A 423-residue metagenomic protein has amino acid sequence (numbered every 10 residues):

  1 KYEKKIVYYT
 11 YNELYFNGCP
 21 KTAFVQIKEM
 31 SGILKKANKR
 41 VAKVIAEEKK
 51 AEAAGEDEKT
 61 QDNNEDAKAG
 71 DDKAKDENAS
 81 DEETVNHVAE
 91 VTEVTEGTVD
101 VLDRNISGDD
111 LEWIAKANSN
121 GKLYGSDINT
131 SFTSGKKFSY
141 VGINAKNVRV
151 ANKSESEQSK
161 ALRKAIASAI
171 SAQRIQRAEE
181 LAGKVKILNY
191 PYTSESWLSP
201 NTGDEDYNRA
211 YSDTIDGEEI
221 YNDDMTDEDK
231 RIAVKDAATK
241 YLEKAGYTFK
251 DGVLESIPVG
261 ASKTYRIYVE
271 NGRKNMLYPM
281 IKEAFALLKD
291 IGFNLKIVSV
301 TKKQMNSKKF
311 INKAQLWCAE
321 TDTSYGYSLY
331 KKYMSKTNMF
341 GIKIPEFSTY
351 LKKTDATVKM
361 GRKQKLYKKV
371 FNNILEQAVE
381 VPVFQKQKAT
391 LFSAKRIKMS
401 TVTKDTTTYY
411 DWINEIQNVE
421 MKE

Functional and structural regions predicted by a protein language model:
K1, Y15-K21, I27-E29, L34-I45 (+9 more regions): Short, solvent-exposed loop/beta-turn-alpha elements that line the ligand-binding surface or hinge of extracytoplasmic
E3-T10, K28-D57, D62, D66 (+5 more regions): Extracellular/periplasmic solute-recognition and catalytic clefts
Y8-T10, A37, E157-A286, K369 (+1 more regions): Append "and occasionally in soluble cytosolic enzymes with long acidic Gly/Pro-rich linkers
L14-F16, G32-I33, S107-D110, K137-F138 (+8 more regions): Solvent-exposed loop/turn segments at secondary-structure junctions within structured extracellular/periplasmic domains
K43-E52, E56, E283-I297: Short alpha-helix C-terminal cap/hinge motif
V94, A286-T337: Periplasmic binding protein-like
T95, V99, S119, V148 (+8 more regions): Sec-exported extracytoplasmic/periplasmic mature domains
K153-A169, E346, Y350, R362 (+1 more regions): Short amphipathic alpha-helical coupling segments at ligand-binding clamshell hinges and other catalytic/signaling
